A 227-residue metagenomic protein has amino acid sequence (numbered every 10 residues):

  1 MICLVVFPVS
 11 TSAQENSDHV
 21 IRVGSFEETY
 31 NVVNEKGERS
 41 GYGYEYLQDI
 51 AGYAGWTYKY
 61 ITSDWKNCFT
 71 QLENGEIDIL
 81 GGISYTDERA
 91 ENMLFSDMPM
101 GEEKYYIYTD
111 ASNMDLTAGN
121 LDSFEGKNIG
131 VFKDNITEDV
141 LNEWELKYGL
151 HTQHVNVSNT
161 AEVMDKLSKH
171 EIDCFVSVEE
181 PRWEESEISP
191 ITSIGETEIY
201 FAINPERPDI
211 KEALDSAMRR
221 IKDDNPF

Functional and structural regions predicted by a protein language model:
M1-T11: Sec-dependent N-terminal signal peptides of Gram-positive bacterial secreted proteins and lipoproteins
A13-E91, V131, K147-D165: Extracytoplasmic small-molecule ligand-binding "clamshell" domains of the periplasmic binding protein/Venus flytrap
I21-F26, Y108, K127-F132, F175 (+1 more regions): Short, well-ordered beta-strand segments
T29-E35, R89, L116, E138-D139 (+1 more regions): Short, solvent-exposed loop/turn elements at domain surfaces
G41-Y53, A111-T137, S193-F227: Extended ligand-binding regions for polar small-molecule ligands
Y44, Q48, G52-S123, E179-E196: Acidic, polar ligand-binding/catalytic clefts
Y60, P99, D134-V157, S189-S193 (+1 more regions): Ligand-binding clefts/hinges and TM-proximal coupling segments of bilobed small-molecule sensing domains
S84, A111-E184: Pocket-lining segment of extracytoplasmic ligand-binding domains
